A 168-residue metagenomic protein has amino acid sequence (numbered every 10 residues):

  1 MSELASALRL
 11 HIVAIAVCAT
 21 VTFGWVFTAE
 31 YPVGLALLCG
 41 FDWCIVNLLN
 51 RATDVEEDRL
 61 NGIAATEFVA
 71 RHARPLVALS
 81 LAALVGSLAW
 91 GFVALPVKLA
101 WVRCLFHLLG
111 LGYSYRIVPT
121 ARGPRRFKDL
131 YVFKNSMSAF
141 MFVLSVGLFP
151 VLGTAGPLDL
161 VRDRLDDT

Functional and structural regions predicted by a protein language model:
M1-I15, V55-L79, Y113-M141: Interhelical loop and helix-boundary elements at the membrane-water interface of polytopic inner-membrane proteins
E3-L38: Catalytic cores of Mg2+-dependent Asp-rich isoprenoid enzymes
I15-T28, A82-F92, L148-P150: Membrane-embedded alpha-helical segments in integral membrane proteins
F23, F27, V46-L49, T53 (+4 more regions): Alpha-helical membrane-inserting segments
G24-L49, C104-L108, D159-T168: Membrane-embedded alpha-helical segments that form the functional core of polytopic membrane enzymes, especially those
F27, T53-E57, L99, A121-R122 (+1 more regions): Membrane-interfacial segments
E30-L35, R74-R122: Transmembrane helix-loop-helix
N135-T168: Functional transmembrane core segments of multi-pass inner-membrane proteins
